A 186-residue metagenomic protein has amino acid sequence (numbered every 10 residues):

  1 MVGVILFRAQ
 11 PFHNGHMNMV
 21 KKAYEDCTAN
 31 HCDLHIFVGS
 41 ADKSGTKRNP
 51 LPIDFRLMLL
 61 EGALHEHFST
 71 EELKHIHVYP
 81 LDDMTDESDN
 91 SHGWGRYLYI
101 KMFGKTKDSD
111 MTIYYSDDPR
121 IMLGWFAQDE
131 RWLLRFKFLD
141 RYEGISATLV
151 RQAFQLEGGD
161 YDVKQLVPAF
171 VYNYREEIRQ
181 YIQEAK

Functional and structural regions predicted by a protein language model:
M1-K186: Nucleotidyltransferase catalytic core that binds NTPs
